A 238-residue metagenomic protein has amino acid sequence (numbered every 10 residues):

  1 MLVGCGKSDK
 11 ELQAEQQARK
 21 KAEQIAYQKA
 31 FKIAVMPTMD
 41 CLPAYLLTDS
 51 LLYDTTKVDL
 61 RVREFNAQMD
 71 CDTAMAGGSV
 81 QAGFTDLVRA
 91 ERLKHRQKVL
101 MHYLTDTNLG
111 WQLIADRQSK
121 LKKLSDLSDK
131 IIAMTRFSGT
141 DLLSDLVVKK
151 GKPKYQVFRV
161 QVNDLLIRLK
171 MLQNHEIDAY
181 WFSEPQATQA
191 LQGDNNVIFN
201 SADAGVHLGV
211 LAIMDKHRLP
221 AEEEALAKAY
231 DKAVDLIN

Functional and structural regions predicted by a protein language model:
L2-G4: C-terminal motif of bacterial Sec signal peptides marking the signal peptidase cleavage site
D9-K154, R159-V160, M171, D178-E184 (+2 more regions): Short, glycine-/small- and polar/acidic-enriched structural segments that line small-molecule recognition paths
V88, P153-V160, D164-N238: Pocket-lining segment of extracytoplasmic ligand-binding domains
